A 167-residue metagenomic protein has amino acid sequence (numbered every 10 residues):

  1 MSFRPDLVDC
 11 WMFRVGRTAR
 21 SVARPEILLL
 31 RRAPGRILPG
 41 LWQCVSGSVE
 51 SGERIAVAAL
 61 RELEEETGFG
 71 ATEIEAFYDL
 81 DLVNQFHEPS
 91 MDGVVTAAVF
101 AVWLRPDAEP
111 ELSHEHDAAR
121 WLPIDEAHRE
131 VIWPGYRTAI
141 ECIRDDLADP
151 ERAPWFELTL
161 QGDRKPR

Functional and structural regions predicted by a protein language model:
M1-L28: Conserved N-terminal beta-strand and adjoining loop/helix that marks the start of the Nudix/MutT-like hydrolase domain
S2-L7, V22, R36-I37, D92-V95 (+1 more regions): A generic fold-level signal
M12-R14, R31, A101-W103: Short, well-ordered beta-strand micro-motif
V22-E65: Conserved Nudix-box catalytic region and its N-terminal flanking loop in Nudix hydrolases and closely related
L29, V99-A101, W121: Conserved hydrophobic/aromatic beta-strand scaffold that supports enzyme active sites
P39, L104-R167: Nudix hydrolase/Nudix homology domain
Q43, V94, W121: Short aromatic/basic micro-patch
G68-A108: Active-site segment of metal-dependent pyrophosphate-handling enzymes, primarily the Nudix hydrolase catalytic core
